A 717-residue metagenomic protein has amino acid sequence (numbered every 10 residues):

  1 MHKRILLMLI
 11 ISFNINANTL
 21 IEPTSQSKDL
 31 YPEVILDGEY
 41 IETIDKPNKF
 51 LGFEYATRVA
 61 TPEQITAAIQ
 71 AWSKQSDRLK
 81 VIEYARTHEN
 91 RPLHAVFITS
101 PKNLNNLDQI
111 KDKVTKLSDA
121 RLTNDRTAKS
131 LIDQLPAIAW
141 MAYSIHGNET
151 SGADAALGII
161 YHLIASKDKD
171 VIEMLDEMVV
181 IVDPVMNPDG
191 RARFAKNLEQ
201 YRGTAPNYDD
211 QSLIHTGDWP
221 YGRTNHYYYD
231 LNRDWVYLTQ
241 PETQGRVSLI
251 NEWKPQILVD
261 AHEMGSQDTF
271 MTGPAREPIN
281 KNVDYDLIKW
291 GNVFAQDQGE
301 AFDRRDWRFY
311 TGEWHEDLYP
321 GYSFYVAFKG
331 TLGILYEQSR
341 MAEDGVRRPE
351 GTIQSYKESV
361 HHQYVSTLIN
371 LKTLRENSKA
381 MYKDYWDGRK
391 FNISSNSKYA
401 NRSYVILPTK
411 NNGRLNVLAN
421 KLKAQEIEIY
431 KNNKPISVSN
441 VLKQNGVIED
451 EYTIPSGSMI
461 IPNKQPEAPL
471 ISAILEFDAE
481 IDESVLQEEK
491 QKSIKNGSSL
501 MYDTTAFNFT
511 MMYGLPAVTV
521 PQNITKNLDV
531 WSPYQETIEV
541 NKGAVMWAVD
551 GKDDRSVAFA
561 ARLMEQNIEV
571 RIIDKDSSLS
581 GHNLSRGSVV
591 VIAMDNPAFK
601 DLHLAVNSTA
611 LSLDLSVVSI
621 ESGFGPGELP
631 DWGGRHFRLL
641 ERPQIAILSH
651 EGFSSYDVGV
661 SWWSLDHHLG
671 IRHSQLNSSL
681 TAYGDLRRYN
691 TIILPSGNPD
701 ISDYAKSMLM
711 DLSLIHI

Functional and structural regions predicted by a protein language model:
R4-F13: Sec-dependent N-terminal signal peptides
N18-T150, D154-M178, Y227, R233 (+7 more regions): Intrinsic-disorder/low-complexity accessory segments
L175-F194: Short, conserved secondary-structure transition motifs
A192-D209: Aromatic- and acidic-residue-enriched segments that line the glycan-binding/catalytic groove of carbohydrate-active
D209-Y229: Aromatic- and acidic-residue-enriched carbohydrate-binding clefts of CAZyme catalytic domains
